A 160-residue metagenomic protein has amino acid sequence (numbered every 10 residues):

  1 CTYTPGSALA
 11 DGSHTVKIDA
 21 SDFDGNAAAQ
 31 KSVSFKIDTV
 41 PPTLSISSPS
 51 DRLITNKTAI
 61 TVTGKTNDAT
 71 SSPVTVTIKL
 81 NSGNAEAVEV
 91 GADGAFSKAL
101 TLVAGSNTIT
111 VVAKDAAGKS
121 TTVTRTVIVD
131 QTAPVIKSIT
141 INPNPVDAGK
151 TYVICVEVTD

Functional and structural regions predicted by a protein language model:
C1-Y3, G94-K98: Short strand-edge motifs at loop-to-beta-strand transitions and within beta-strands of extracellular beta-rich domains
G6-S13, A99-S106: Surface-exposed, short loops/turns at beta-strand junctions within beta-sandwich domains
D22, K31-P42, R125-P134: Flexible, low-complexity linkers/stalks enriched in Thr/Pro that connect modular domains
A27-Q30, S120-T122: A structural signal for beta-strand boundary/capping segments at domain termini and interdomain linkers
D51-T58, N144-K150: Short, solvent-exposed loop/linker segments at the N-terminal edge of repeated beta-sheet extracellular domains
N67-V76, T159-D160: Extracellular acidic loop/turn motifs
